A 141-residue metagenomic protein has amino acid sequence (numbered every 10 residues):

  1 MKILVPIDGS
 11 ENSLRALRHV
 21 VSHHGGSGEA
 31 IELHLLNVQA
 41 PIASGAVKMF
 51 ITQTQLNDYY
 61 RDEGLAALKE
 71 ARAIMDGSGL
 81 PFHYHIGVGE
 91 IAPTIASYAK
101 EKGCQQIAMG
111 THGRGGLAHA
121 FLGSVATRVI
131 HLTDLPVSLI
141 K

Functional and structural regions predicted by a protein language model:
M1-I51: Small/aliphatic-rich secondary-structure junction motif
R15, T94, G116: Phosphate- and divalent-cation-binding pockets in alpha/beta enzyme and binding domains that engage nucleotide-derived
V21, L65, K69-D76: Class I S-adenosyl-L-methionine
H34-L36, H83-G87, S138: General small-molecule cofactor/ligand-binding pocket signal
Q53-A66: A short acidic, glycine-rich active-site loop that binds or catalyzes chemistry on phosphate/adenosine moieties
A73-I107: Structural beta-alpha unit
Y98-K141: Gly/Ser-rich helix-loop-strand patches that form or flank binding pockets for ribonucleotide-derived cofactors
